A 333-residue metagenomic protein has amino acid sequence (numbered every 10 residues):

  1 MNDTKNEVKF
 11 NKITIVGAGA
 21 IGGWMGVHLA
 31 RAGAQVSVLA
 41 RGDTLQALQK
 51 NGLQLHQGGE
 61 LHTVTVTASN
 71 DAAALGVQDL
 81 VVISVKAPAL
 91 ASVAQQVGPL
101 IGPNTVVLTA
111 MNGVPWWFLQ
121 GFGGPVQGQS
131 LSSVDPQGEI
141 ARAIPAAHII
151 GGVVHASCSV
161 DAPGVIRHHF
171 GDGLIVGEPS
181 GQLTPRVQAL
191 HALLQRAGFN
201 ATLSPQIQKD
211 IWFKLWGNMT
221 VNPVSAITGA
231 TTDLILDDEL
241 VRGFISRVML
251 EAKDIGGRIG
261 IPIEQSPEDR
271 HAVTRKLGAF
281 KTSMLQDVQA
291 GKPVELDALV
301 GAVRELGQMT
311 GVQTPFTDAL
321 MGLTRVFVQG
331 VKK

Functional and structural regions predicted by a protein language model:
N2-D3, K9-N11, L234, G243-K333: NAD(P)-dependent Rossmann-like dehydrogenase/reductase catalytic/cofactor-binding core
N2-L61: NAD(P)+-binding Rossmann beta1-loop-alpha1 motif at the extreme N-terminus of oxidoreductases
F10-K12, D79, T105, D172: Nucleotide donor/acceptor-binding cores
A47, L100, A141-K214, A226-E264: Internal alpha-helical scaffold of NAD(P)-dependent oxidoreductase catalytic cores
H62-T65, N70-D161: Rossmann-like NAD(P)(H) cofactor-binding subdomain of soluble oxidoreductases
A68, I101, V114-Q127, I166-E178 (+2 more regions): Helix-loop-beta segment of a Rossmann-like dinucleotide-binding subdomain
